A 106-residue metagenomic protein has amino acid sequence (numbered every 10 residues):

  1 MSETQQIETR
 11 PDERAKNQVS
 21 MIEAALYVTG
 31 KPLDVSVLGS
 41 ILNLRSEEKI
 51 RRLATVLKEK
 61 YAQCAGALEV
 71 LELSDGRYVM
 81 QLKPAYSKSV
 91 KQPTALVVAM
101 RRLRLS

Functional and structural regions predicted by a protein language model:
M1-Q18: Phosphate-centric recognition/catalysis
S2-Q6, V56-S87: Charged low-complexity interaction tracts in eukaryotic proteins
A15-T29: Positively charged, polyanion-binding regions of nucleic-acid-associated proteins
A15-V19, A99-S106: Short helix-coil-helix linker/hinge
A25-D34, R45: Short capping segments at the starts of secondary-structure elements
S36-S40: A short acidic, leucine-rich amphipathic alpha-helix
R45-V56: Short amphipathic alpha-helical interaction segments
Y86-L103: Short, amphipathic alpha-helical interaction segments positioned at domain boundaries
